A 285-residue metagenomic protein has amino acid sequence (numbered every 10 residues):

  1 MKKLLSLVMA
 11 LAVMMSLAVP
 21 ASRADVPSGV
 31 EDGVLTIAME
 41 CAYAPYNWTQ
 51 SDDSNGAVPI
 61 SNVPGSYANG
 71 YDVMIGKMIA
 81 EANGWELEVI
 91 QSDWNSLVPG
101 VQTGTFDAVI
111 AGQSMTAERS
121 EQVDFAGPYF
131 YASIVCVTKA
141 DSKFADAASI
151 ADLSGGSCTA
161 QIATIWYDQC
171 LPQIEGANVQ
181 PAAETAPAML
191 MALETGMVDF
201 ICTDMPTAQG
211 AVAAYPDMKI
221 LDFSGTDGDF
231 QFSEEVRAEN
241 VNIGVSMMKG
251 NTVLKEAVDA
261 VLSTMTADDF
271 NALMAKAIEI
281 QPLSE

Functional and structural regions predicted by a protein language model:
M1-V8: Positively charged n-region of N-terminal signal peptides that target proteins for export
V8-S16: Bacterial N-terminal signal peptides
M15-S28: Sec-dependent signal peptide cleavage junction
D25-Q113: Extracytoplasmic small-molecule ligand-binding "clamshell" domains of the periplasmic binding protein/Venus flytrap
C41-A44, G65-E81, Q113, A132-L190 (+1 more regions): Bilobed "Venus flytrap"/periplasmic-binding protein-like clamshell domains and structurally analogous long
M74-A82, D141-S142, G156-S157, T164 (+1 more regions): Extended ligand-binding regions for polar small-molecule ligands
K77, E81, E86-D152, T226-A238: Acidic, polar ligand-binding/catalytic clefts
W85-E86, Q102-A111, G156-C158, E194-T207 (+1 more regions): Alpha-to-beta junction loops
